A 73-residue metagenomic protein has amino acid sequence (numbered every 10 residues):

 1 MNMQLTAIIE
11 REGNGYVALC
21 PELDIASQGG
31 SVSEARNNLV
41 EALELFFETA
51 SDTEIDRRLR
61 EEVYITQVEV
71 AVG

Functional and structural regions predicted by a protein language model:
M1-I8, S33, N37-G73: Short, charged, surface-exposed hinge/linker loops at domain edges that act as mobile lids or interdomain connectors
I8-C20: Short aromatic-glycine-(Arg/Gly/Cys) micro-motifs in beta-strand/loop hairpins
L23-V32: A short, exposed loop/beta-hairpin motif centered on an aromatic-Gly-Thr core
